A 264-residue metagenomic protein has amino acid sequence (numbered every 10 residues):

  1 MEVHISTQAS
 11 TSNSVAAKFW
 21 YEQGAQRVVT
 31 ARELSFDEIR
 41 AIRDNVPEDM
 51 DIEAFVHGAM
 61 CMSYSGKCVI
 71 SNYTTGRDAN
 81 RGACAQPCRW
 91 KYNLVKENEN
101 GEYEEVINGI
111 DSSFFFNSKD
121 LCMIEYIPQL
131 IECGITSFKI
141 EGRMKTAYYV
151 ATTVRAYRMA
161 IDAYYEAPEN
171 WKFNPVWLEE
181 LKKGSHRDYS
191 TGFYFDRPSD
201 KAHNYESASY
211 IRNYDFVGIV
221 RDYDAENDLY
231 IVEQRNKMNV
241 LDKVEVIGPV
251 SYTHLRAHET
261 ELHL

Functional and structural regions predicted by a protein language model:
E2-C133, V150: Catalytic alpha/beta core domains of metabolic enzymes, predominantly
I39-A41, R143-S209: Anionic-ligand-binding alpha/beta catalytic cores of soluble enzymes and soluble regulatory domains that recognize
V232-K237: A structural micro-motif recognizing beta-strand termini and the immediately following turn/loop segments
D242-V246: Beta-strand-rich binding/interaction modules
T253-T260: Conserved small/polar residues in nucleotide/adenosyl-binding loops
